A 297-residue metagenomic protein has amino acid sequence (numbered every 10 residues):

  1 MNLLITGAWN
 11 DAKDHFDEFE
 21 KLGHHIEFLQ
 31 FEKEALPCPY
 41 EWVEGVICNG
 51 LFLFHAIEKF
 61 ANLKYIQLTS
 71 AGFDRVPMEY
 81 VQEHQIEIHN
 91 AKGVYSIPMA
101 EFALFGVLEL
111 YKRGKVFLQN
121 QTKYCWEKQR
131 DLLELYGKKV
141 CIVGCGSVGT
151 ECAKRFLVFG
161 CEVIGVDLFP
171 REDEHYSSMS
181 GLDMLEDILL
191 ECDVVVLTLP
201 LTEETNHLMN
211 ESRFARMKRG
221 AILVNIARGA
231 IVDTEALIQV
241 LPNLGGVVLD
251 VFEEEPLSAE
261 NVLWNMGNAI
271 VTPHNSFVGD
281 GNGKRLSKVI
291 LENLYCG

Functional and structural regions predicted by a protein language model:
M1-E87: An N-terminal-biased, well-structured beta-alpha scaffold segment characteristic of Rossmann-like dinucleotide-binding
N2, H25, K139, C161-E162: Residues at the starts of beta-strands that form the adenosine-phosphate
G7-W9, K92, L133-L157: Glycine-rich adenosine-cofactor-binding loop
F60-K64, E83-E87, C161, R219-A221 (+1 more regions): A short helix->loop->beta-strand "cap" motif at the edges of active sites that frequently abuts
I86, A91-K139: Phosphate-binding beta-alpha-beta segment of Rossmann-like dinucleotide-binding domains, i.e., the NAD(P)
H89-F102, V116-F117, E255-G297: C-terminal helix-to-coil terminal segments
V158-H175: NAD(P)-binding Rossmann-fold cofactor-contacting core
P170-V262: Rossmann-like adenosine-cofactor binding region
